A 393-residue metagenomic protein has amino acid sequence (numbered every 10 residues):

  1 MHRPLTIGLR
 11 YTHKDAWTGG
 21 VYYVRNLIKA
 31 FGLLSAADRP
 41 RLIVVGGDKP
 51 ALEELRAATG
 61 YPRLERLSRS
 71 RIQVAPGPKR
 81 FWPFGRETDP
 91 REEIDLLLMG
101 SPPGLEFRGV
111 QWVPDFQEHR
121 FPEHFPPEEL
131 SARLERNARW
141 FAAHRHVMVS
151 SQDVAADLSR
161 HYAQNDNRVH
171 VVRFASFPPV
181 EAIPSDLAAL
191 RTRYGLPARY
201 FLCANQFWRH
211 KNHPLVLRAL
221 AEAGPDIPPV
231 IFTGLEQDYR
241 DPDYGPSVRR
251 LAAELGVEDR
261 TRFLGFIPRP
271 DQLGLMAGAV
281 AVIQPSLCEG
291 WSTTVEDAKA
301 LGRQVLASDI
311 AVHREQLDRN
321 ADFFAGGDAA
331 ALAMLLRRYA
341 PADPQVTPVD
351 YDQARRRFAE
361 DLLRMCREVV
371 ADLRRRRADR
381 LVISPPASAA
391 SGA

Functional and structural regions predicted by a protein language model:
M1-A393: Carbohydrate transferase catalytic cores enriched for Leloir-type hexosyltransferases
